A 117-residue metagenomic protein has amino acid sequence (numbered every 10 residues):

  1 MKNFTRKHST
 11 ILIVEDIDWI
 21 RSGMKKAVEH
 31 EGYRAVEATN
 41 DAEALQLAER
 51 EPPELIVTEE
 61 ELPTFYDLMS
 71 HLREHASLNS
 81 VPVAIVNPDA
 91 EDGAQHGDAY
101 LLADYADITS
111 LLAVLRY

Functional and structural regions predicted by a protein language model:
M1-E15, Y66, S77, A103-Y117: Non-catalytic signal-transmission and effector/linker regions of two-component phosphorelay proteins
S9, P53, F65, P88-D107: As written
I17-V36: Two-component/phosphorelay signaling modules centered on CheY-like receiver
E37-L55, P63: Acidic, metal-coordinating helix/loop segments flanking the phosphotransfer/catalytic sites of two-component signaling
D41, T58-E74, N87-D89: Conserved phosphotransfer microenvironments
A48, M69-H71, L78: Hydrophobic alpha-helical motif in two-component signaling modules
P52-E54, S77-P82: His-Asp phosphorelay/catalytic-motif detector in bacterial-type signaling
N79-E91: A short, hydrophobic beta-strand element within the central beta-sheet of small alpha/beta folds
